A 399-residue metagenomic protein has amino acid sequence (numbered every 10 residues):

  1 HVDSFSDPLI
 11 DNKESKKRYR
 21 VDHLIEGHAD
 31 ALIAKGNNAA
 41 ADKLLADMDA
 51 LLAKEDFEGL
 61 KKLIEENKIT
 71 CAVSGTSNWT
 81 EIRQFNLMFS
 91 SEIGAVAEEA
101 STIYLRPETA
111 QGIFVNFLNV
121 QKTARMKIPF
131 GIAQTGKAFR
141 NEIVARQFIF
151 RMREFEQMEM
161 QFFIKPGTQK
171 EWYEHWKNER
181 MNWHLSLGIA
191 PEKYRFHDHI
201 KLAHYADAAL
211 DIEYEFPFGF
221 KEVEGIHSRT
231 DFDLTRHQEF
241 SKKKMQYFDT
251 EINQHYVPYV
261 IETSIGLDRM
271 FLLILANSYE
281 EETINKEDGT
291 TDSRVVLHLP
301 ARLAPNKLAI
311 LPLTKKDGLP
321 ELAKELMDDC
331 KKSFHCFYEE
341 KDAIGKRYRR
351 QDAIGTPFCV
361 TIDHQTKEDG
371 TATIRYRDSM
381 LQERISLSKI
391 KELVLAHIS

Functional and structural regions predicted by a protein language model:
H1-S399: NTP/phosphate- and nucleic-acid-binding module
